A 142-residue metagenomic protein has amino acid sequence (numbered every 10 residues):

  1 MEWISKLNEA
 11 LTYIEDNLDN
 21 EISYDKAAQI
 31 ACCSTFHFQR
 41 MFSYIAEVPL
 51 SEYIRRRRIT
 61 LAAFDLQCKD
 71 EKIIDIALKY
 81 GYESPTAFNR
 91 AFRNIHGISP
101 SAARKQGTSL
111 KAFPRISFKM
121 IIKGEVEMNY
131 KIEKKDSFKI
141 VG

Functional and structural regions predicted by a protein language model:
M1-N8: Short, charge-enriched, intrinsically disordered boundary segments that mark the beginning of a structured element
N8-Y24, Y44-Y80, G107-E125: Terminal helix-turn-helix DNA-binding modules in bacterial transcription factors
I22-A31, T35-F42, C68-A102: Sequence-specific DNA-binding recognition helix
T60, Q67, T86-G142: A solvent-exposed interaction/effector surface
